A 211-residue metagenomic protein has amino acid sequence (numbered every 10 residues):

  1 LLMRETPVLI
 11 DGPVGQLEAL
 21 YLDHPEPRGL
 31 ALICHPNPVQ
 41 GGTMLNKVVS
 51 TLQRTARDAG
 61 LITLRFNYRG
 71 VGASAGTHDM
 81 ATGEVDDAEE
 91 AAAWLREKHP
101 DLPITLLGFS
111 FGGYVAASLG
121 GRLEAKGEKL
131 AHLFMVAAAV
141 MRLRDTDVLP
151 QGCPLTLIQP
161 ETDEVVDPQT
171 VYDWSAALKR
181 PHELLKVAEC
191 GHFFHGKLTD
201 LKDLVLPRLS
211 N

Functional and structural regions predicted by a protein language model:
L1-E26: N-terminal cap/lid segment of alpha/beta-hydrolase-fold proteins
Q16, P25-R65: Short, surface-exposed "cap/lid" segments of acyl-processing enzymes
G76, C190-K202: Catalytic histidine-centered segment of alpha/beta-hydrolase-like enzymes
H78-K98: Alpha/beta-hydrolase active-site loop
G108-A116: Gly/Ala-rich beta-loop-alpha elbow adjacent to hydrolase catalytic centers
Q151, T156-Q159, D163: Short beta-strand/loop motif that positions the catalytic acidic residue of the alpha/beta-hydrolase fold
E161-V166, H192: Acidic catalytic loop of the alpha/beta-hydrolase fold
A177-F193: Catalytic histidine neighborhood in serine/cysteine hydrolases with alpha/beta-hydrolase-type architecture
